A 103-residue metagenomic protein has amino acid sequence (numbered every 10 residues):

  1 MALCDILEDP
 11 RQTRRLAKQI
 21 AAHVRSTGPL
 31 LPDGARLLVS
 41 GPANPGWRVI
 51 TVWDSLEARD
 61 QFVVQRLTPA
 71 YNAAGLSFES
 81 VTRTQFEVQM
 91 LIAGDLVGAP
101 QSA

Functional and structural regions predicted by a protein language model:
M1-I50, D54-T68, G75-A103: Short S/T/G/P-rich N-terminal loop/turn motif that feeds into the first structured element of a domain
